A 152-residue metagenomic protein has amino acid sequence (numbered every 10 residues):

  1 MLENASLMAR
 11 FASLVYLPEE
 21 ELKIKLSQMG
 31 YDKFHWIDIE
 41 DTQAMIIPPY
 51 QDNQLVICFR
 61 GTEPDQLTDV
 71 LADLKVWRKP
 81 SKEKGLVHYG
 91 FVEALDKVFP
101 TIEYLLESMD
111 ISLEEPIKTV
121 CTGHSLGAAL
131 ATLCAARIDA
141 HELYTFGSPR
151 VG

Functional and structural regions predicted by a protein language model:
M1-T122, L126-G152: Non-catalytic, mobile gating and regulatory segments of ester bond hydrolases
